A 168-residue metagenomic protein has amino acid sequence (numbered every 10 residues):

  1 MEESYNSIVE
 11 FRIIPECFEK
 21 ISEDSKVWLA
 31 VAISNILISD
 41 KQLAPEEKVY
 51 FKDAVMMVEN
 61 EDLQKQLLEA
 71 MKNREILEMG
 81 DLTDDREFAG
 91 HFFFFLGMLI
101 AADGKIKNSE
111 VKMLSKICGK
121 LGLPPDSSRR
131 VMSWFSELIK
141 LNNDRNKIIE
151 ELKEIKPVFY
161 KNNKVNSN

Functional and structural regions predicted by a protein language model:
M1-N168: Small-residue-enriched hydrophobic alpha-helices in membranes
